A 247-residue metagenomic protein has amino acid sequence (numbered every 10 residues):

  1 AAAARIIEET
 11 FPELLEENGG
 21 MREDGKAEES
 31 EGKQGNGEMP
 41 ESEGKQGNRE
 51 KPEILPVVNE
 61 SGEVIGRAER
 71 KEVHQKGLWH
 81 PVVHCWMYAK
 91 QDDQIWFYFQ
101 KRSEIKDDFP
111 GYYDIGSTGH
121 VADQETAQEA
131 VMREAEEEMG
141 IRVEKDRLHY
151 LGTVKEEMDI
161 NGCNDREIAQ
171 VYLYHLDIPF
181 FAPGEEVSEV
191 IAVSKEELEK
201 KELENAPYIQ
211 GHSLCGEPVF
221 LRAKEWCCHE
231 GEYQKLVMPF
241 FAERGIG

Functional and structural regions predicted by a protein language model:
A4, E8-R22, G111, G152-D159 (+1 more regions): Nudix hydrolase/Nudix homology domain
S30-N48: Long, intrinsically disordered low-complexity tandem-repeat segments
R49-D92: Acidic, metal-coordinating catalytic segment for phosphate/diphosphate chemistry, firing primarily on the Nudix
E53, P81-V83, S117, Y150 (+2 more regions): Residues that flank catalytic or metal-binding motifs in active/ligand-binding sites
E72-V83, D93-R133, E137: Conserved Nudix-box catalytic region and its N-terminal flanking loop in Nudix hydrolases and closely related
E136-G140, E157: Internal, conserved structured core segments that host functional sites
R142-G152: A short coil-to-beta-strand element that immediately follows conserved catalytic motifs
